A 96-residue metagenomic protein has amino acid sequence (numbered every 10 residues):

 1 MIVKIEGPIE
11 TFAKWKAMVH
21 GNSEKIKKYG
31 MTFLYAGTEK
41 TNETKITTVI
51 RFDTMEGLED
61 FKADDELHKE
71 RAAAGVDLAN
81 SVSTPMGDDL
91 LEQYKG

Functional and structural regions predicted by a protein language model:
I2-P8, Y35-D64: Short, well-ordered beta-strand segments in beta-rich or mixed alpha/beta enzyme and ligand-binding folds
P8-T11, T54, D65, D77 (+1 more regions): Serine/threonine-rich low-complexity intrinsically disordered regions
T11-L34, E66-R71: Short amphipathic alpha-helical segments
F12-K14, M55-G57, L91: Generic "edge-of-domain/loop-turn" microfeature
H20, F61, T84-P85: Low-complexity, intrinsically disordered regions enriched in charged/polar residues
Y29-T47, E70-G96: Glycine-rich beta-strand-turn "strand-cap" elements at beta-sheet edges
